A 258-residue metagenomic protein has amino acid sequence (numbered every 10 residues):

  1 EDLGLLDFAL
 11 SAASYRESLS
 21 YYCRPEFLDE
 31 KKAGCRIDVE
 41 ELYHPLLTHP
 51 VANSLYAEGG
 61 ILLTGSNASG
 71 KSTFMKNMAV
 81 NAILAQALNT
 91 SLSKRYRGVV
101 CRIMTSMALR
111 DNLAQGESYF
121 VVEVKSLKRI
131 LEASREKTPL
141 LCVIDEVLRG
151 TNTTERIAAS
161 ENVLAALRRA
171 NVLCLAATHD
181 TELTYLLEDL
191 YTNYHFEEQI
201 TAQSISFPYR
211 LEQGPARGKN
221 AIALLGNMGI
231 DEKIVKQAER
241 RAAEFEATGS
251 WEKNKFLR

Functional and structural regions predicted by a protein language model:
E1-L19: Cytosolic ends of transmembrane helices, especially the final helix of ABC transmembrane type-1 domains
A12, S18-R258: ATPase nucleotide-binding head domains, primarily ABC-like/P-loop NTPase cores
